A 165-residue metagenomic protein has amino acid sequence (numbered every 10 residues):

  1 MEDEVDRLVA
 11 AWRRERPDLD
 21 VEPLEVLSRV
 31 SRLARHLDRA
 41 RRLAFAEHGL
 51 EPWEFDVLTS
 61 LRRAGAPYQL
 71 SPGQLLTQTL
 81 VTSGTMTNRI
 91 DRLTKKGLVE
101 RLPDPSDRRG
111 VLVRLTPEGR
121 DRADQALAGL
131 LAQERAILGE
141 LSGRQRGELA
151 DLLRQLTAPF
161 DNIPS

Functional and structural regions predicted by a protein language model:
M1-D18, R144-S165: C-terminal regulatory/oligomerization modules of transcriptional regulators
M1-H48: N-terminal leader segment of winged-helix/HTH proteins
S31, T59-A66, R154: Short, locally clustered residues in the helix-turn-helix/winged-helix DNA-binding domain
E54-L58: Short alpha-helical "packing" element that flanks the helix-turn-helix/winged-helix DNA-binding module
L75-L76: A short acidic, leucine-rich amphipathic alpha-helix
D91-D151: Charged, amphipathic alpha-helical coiled-coil/dimerization segments
